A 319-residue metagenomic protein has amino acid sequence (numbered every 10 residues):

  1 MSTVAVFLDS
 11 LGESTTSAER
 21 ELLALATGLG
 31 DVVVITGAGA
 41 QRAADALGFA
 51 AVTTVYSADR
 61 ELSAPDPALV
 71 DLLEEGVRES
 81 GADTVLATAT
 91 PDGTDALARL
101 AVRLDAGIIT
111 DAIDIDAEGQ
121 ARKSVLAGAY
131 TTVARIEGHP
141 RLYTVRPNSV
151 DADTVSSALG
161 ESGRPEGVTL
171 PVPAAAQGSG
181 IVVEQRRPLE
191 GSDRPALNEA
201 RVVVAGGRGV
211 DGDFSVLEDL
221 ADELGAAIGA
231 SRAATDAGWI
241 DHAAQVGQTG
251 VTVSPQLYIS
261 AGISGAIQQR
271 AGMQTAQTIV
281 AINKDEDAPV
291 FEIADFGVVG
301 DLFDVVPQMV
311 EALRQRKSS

Functional and structural regions predicted by a protein language model:
M1-S319: N-terminal glycine-rich FAD/FM-binding segment characteristic of electron-transfer flavoproteins
